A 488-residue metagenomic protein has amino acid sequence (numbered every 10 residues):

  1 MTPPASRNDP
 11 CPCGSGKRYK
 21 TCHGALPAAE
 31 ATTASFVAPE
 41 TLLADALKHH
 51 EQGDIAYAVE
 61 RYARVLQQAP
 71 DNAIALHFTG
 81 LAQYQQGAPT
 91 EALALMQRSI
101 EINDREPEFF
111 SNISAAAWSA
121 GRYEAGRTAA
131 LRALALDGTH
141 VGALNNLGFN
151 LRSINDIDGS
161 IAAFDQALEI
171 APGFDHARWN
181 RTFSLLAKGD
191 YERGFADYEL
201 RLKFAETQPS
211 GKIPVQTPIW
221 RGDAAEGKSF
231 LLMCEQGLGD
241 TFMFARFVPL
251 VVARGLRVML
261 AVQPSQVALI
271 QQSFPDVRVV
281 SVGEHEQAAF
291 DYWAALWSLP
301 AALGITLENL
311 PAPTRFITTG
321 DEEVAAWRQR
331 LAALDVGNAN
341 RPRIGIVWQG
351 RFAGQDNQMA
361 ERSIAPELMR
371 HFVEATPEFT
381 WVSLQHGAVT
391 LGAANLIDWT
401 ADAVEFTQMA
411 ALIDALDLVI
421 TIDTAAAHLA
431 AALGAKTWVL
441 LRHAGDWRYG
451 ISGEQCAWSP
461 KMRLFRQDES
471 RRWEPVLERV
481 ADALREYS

Functional and structural regions predicted by a protein language model:
M1-L418, D423-S488: Alpha-helical solenoid repeat scaffolds of the TPR/TPR-like class and their adjacent stem/linker regions that mediate
